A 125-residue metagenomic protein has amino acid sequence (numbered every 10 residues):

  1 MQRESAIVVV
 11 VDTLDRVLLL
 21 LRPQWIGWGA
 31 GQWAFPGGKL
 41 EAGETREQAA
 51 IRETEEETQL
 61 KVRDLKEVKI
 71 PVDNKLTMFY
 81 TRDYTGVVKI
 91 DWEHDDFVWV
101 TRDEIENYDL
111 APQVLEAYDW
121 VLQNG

Functional and structural regions predicted by a protein language model:
M1-L18: Conserved N-terminal beta-strand and adjoining loop/helix that marks the start of the Nudix/MutT-like hydrolase domain
R3, D12, V62, K69-N107 (+1 more regions): Active-site-adjacent beta-strand/loop module that shapes the phosphate/pyrophosphate-binding cleft
R16-R52, E56: Conserved Nudix-box catalytic region and its N-terminal flanking loop in Nudix hydrolases and closely related
L19, K66-K69: A structural microfeature
E57-R63: Short secondary-structure junctions
D64-E67, L115: Residue-level detector of family-conserved "landmark" positions at structurally sensitive sites
L115-G125: Charged phosphate-binding loop/patch that engages nucleotide di/tri-phosphates or the phosphate backbone of nucleic
